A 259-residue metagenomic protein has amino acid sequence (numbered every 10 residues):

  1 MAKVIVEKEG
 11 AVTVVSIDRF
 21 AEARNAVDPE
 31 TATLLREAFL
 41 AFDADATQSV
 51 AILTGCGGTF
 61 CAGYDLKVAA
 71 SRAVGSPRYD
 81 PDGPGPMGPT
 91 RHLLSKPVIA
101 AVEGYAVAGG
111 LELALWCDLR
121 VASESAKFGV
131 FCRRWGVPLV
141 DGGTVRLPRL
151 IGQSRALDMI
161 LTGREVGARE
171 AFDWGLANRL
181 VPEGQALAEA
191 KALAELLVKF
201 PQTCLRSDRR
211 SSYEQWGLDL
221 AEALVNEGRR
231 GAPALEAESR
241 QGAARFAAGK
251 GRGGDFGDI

Functional and structural regions predicted by a protein language model:
M1-C56: Conserved CoA-thioester-binding segment of acyl-CoA-metabolizing enzymes
M1-G10, D45, G163-A168, A188 (+1 more regions): C-terminal alpha-helix plus adjacent terminal tail
V15, L34-L35, L53, D65 (+5 more regions): Terminal peptide-recognition signature
V27, G55-L93, A106, G136 (+3 more regions): Glycine- (often His-adjacent) and acidic-residue-rich active-site loop that binds/positions the CoA thioester
T31-L35, A186, E227: Hydrophobic alpha-helical membrane-association signature
G83-G88, G143-R146, R155, S207 (+2 more regions): Hydrophobic alpha-helical segments typical of transmembrane helices and their membrane-interface/capping positions
P89-T203: Crotonase-fold acyl-CoA enzyme core
